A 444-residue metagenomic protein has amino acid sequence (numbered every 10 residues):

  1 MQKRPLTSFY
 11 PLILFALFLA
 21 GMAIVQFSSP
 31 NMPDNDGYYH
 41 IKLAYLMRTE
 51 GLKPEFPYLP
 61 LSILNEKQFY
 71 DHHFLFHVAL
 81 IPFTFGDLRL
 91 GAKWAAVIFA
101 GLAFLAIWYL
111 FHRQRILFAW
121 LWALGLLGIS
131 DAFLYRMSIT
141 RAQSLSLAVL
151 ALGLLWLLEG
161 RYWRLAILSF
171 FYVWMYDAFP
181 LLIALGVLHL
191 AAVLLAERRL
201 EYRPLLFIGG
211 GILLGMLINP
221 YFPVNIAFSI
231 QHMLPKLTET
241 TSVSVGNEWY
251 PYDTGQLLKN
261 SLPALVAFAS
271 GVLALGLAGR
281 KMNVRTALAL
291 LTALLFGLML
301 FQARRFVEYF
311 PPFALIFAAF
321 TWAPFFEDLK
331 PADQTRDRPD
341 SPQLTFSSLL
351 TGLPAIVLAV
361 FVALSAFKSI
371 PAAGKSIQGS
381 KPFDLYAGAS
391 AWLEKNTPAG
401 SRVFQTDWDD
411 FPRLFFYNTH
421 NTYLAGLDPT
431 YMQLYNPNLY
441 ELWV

Functional and structural regions predicted by a protein language model:
I24-G101: Active-site lumenal/periplasmic loops and adjacent helix-entry segments of GT-C-fold, multi-pass membrane
L61, D71-P82, A227-A264: Juxtamembrane membrane-water interface segments that cap and precede transmembrane helices
W94-R115: Transmembrane-helix motifs of polytopic, lipid-linked glycan transferases
S130-F133, A151-W156, W163-D177, L182-G186 (+2 more regions): Membrane-interface alpha helices of multi-pass inner-membrane proteins
L150-R164, V272-K281: Membrane-interface transmembrane helices that cradle and orient dolichyl/undecaprenyl
L182-G210: Perimembrane helix-loop-helix junctions
A196-L206, S270-T292: Membrane-interface helix-loop-helix junctions at transmembrane boundaries of multi-pass membrane enzymes, predominantly
D340-N396, W408-F411, L427-Y431, Y435-V444: Membrane-proximal, lumen/periplasm-facing interface regions of secretory-pathway glyco- and lipid-modifying enzymes
